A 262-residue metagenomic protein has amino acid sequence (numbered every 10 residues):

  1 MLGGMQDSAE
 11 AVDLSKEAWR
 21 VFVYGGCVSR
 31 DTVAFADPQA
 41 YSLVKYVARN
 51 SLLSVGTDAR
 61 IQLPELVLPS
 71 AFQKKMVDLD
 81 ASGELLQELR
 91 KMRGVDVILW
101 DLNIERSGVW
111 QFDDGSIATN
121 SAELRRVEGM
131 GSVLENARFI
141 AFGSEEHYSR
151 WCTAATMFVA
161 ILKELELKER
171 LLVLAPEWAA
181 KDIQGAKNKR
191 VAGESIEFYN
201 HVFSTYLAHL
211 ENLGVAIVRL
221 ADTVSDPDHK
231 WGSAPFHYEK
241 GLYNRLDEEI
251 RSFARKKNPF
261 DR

Functional and structural regions predicted by a protein language model:
L2-V97, R255-K257, D261-R262: Basic, amphipathic N-terminal segments that precede the first structured/catalytic domain
E65-I140: A basic- and aromatic-enriched beta-loop-alpha substructure that forms the phosphate/nucleotide- and DNA/RNA-contacting
F72-Q73, S107, E128-T156, G185-S195: Surface-exposed cleft-lining segments at the edges of enzyme active sites
S82-E84, S144-A160, A192-L207, K240-N244: Well-ordered, non-membrane alpha-helical segments in soluble/globular domains
K91, T153-L172, T205-R219: A structural motif corresponding to the C-terminal end of an alpha-helix and its immediate exit/capping segment
V173-E177, L213-W231, P235, D261-R262: Acidic carboxylate-rich catalytic motifs and surrounding loops in phosphoryl-/glycosyl-chemistry enzymes
K181-R219: Substrate-gating cap/lid alpha-helix
K230-R262: Histidine-centered active-site loop/cap adjacent to the catalytic His in serine esterases/O-acetyl transfer systems
